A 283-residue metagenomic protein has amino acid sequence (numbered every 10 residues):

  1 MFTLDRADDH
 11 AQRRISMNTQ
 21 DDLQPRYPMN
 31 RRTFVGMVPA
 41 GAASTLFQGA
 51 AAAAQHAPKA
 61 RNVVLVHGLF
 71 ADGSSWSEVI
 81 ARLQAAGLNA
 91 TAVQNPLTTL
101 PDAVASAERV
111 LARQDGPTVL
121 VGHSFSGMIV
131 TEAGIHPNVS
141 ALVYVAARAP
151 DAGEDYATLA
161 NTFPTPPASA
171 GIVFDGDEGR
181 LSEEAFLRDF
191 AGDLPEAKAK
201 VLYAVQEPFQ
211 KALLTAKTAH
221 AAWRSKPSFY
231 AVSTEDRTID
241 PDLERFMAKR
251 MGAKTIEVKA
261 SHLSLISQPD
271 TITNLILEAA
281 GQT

Functional and structural regions predicted by a protein language model:
M1-M29, A40-A43: N-terminal secretory signal peptides
Y27-T33, G41-H56: N-terminal twin-arginine translocation
A60-L100: Conserved HGGG/HGGXW glycine-rich cap/lid loop of the alpha/beta-hydrolase fold
N89-V119, E132-H136, Y156-N161: Active-site loop/oxyanion-hole signature of alpha/beta-hydrolase fold enzymes
G122, S126, V130: Gly/Ala-rich beta-loop-alpha elbow adjacent to hydrolase catalytic centers
V139, V143-G176: Flexible "cap/lid" loop of the alpha/beta hydrolase fold
Q210-M251, E257-A260, L265: Conserved serine/cysteine hydrolase catalytic core
I266-E278: Post-His helix in hydrolase/transferase enzymes
